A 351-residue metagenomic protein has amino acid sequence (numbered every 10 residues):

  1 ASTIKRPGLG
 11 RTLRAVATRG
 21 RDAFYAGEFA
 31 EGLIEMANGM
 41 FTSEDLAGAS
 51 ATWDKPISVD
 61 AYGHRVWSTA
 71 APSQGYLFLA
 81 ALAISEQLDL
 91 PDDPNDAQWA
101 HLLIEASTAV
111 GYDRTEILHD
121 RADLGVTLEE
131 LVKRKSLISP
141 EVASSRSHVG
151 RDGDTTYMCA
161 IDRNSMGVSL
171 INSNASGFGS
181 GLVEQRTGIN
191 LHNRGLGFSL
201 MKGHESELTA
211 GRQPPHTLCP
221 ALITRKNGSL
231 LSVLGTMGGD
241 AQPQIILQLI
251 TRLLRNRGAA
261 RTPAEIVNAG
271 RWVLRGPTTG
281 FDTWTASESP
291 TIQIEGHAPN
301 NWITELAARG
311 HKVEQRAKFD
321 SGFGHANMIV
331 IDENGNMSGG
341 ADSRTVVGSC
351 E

Functional and structural regions predicted by a protein language model:
A1-A26, A30-S73, V132-K133, P215 (+1 more regions): Noncatalytic scaffold domains of N-terminal-nucleophile
R19-A26, E31, S85-E86, T236-N268: Alpha-helical support elements that line or immediately flank enzyme active sites and cofactor-binding pockets
E31-E35, N95-G111, T262-V273: Short, well-structured alpha-helical segments that form the helix of a local strand-helix-strand
T42, M166-S232, D240-P243, Q248 (+1 more regions): Active-site rim segments in enzyme catalytic domains, especially the processed small/beta chain of N-terminal
W53, D152-T155, H216-L218: Short, small/polar residue-rich loop motifs at catalytic or cofactor-binding pockets
H64-A71, L77-I84, L90, C159-A160 (+4 more regions): Short, well-ordered beta-strand elements
D89-N174, R186-T187, R194, F281: Internal maturation/activation junctions in enzymes
A100, E116, D120-D123, R212 (+2 more regions): Extended C-terminal subregions enriched in glycine
